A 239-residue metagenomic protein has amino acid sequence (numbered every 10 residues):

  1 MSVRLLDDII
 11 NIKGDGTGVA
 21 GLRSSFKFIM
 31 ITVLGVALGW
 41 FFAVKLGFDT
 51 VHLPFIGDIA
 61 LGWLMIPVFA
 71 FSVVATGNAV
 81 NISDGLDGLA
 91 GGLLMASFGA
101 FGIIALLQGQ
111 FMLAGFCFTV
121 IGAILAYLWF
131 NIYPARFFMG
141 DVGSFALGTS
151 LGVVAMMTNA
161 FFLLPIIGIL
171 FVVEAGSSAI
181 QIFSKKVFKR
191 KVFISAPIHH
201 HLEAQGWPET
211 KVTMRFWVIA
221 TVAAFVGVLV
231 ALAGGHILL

Functional and structural regions predicted by a protein language model:
M1-F138, V142-V172: "…together with the soluble PPM/PP2C metallo-phosphatase catalytic core" -> "…together with the soluble PPM/PP2C
L6-A20, A179-T210: Cytosolic, membrane-interface loops and tails of multi-pass inner-membrane proteins
L46-F48, V226-L239: Juxtamembrane boundary at the C-terminal end of a transmembrane helix
F138-V142, V154, H200-M214: C-terminal domain-closing interface element
L164, F183-V187, G235-L239: Short beta-alpha connecting loops at secondary-structure transitions that line or flank enzyme active sites
L170-I180: Transmembrane helix segments
K211-A231: Final/C-terminal transmembrane alpha-helix of multipass membrane proteins
